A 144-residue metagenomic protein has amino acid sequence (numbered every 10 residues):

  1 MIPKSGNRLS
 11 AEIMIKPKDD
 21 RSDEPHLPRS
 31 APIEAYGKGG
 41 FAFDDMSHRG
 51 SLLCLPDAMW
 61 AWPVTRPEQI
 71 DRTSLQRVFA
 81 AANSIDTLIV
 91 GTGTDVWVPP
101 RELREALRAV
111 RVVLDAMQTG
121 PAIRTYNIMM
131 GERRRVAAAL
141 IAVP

Functional and structural regions predicted by a protein language model:
S22-V64: N-terminal, charge-rich interaction modules
M59, G93-D95, A142-P144: Short glycine-rich anion-binding loops that position phosphate/pyrophosphate groups of nucleotides and phosphorylated
M59-A82, Q118: Compact, glycine-rich, soluble single-domain proteins
V78-D115: Mid-chain, well-packed structural core segment of small domains
V113-I123: A short glycine-rich beta-strand->turn/loop micro-motif centered on a GG-aromatic cluster
E132-P144: A polyampholytic, Gly/Pro-enriched intrinsically disordered region
